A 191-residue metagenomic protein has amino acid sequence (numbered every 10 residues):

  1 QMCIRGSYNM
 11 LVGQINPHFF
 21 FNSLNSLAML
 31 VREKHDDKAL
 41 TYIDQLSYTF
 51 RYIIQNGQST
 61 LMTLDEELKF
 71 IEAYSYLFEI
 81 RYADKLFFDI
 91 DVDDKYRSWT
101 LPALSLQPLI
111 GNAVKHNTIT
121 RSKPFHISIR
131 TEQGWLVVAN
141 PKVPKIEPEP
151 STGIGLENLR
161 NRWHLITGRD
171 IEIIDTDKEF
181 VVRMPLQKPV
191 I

Functional and structural regions predicted by a protein language model:
Q1-P185: Two-component histidine phosphotransfer core
P189-I191: C-terminal end segment of the histidine kinase catalytic
